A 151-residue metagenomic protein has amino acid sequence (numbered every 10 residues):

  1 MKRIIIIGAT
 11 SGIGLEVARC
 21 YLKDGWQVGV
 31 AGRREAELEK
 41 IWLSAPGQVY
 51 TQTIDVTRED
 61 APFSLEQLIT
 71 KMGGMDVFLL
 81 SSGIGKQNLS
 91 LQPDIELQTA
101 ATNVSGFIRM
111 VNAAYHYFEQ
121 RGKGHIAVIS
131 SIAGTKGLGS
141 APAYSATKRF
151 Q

Functional and structural regions predicted by a protein language model:
T10-S11: Conserved glycine-rich cofactor-binding loop
A45-D60: Rossmann-fold cofactor-recognition segment
S81-Q87: Conserved NAD(P)H cofactor-binding loop of Rossmann-fold oxidoreductase domains
L89-A101: Short alpha-helical oligomerization interface
V111, T147: Active-site helix of classical SDR
S131: Residue(s) in the substrate-gating loop at a strand-loop-helix junction that position the organic substrate next
K136-P142: Active-site loop immediately N-terminal to the catalytic Tyr-X3-Lys motif of short-chain dehydrogenase/reductase
